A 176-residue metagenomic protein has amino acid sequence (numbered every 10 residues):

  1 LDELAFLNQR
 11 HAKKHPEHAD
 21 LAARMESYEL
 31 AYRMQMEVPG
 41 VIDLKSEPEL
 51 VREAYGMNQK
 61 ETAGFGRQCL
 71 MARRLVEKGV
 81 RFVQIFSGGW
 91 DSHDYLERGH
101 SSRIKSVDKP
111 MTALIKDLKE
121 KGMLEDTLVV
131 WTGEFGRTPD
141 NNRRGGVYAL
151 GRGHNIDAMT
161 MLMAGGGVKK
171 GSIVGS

Functional and structural regions predicted by a protein language model:
L1-S176: Ligand-binding pockets and gating/stacking loops
